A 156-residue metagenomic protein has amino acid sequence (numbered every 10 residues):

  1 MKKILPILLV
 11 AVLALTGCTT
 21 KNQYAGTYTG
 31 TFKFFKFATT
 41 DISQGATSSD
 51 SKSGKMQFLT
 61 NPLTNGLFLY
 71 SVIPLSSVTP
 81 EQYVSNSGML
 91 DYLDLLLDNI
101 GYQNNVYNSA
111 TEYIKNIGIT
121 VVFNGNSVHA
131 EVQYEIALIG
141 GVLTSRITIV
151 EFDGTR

Functional and structural regions predicted by a protein language model:
M1-C18: Sec-dependent bacterial lipoprotein signal peptides
G17-T31, V122-G125, R156: N-terminal helix-cap/turn-to-beta initiation motif at the start of protein domains
A25-F68, T111-G118: Short, solvent-exposed loop/hinge segments that bridge or flank secondary-structure elements
K33-K36, Y70-S77, Q133-I139: Short, solvent-exposed aromatic-acidic interface loops
F35-S43, V106-N108, E135-S145: Flexible, membrane-facing loop/turn or short amphipathic-helix motifs that contact lipid bilayers or gate lipid-binding
F58-G125, T155-R156: Contiguous, well-ordered beta-strand patches that form the walls/edges of small beta-barrel/beta-sandwich domains
G125-R156: Edge beta-strand at a domain terminus
